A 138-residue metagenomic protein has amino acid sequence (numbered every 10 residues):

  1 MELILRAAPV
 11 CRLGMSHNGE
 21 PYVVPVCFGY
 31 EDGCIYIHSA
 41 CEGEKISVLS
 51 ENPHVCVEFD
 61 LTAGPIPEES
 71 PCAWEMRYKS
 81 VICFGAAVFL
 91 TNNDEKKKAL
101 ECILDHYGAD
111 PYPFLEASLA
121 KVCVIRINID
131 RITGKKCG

Functional and structural regions predicted by a protein language model:
M1-R6: Extreme N-terminal tail/first-helix region
A7-A8, N52: Acidic-histidine catalytic/liganding microenvironments
A8-C41, V57: Short beta-strand segments
V10-C11, V55, A109, P113: A general structural signal for well-ordered secondary-structure junctions
V24, P53, C123: Residues that flank catalytic or metal-binding motifs in active/ligand-binding sites
D32-G43, M76-F84: N-terminal short leaders/motifs
H38, E44-I66: Helix-adjacent hinge/juxtasegments
T62-G138: Charged, gly/pro-rich active-site loop segments
